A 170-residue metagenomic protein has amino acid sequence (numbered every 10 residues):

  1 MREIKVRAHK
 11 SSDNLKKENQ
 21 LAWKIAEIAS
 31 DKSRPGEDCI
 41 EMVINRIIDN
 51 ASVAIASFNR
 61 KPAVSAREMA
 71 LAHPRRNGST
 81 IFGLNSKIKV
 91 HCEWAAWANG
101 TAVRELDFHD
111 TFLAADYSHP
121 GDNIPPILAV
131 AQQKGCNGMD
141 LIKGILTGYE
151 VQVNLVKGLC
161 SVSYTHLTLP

Functional and structural regions predicted by a protein language model:
R2-L167: N-terminal core-entry segment
